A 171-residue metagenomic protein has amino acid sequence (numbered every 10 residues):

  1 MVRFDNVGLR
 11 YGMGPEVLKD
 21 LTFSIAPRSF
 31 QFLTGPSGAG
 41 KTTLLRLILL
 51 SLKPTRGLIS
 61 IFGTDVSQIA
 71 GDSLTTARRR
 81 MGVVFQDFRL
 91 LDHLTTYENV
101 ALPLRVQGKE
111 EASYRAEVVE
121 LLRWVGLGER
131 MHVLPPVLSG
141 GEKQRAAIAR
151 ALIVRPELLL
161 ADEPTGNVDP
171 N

Functional and structural regions predicted by a protein language model:
L49: Helix-to-loop junction immediately C-terminal to a conserved catalytic motif
G57-D65: Conserved ABC transporter NBD signature motif
V66-G82: ABC ATPase NBD coupling module
L94-L102: Short coil-to-helix segment of the ABC ATPase nucleotide-binding domain corresponding to the Q-loop/switch region
L134-Q144: Conserved ABC ATPase signature
I153-E157: A short, proline-enriched helix->beta-strand linker immediately N-terminal to the Walker B motif in ABC-type P-loop
L159-D162: Catalytic Walker B motif of ABC-type/P-loop ATPase nucleotide-binding domains
